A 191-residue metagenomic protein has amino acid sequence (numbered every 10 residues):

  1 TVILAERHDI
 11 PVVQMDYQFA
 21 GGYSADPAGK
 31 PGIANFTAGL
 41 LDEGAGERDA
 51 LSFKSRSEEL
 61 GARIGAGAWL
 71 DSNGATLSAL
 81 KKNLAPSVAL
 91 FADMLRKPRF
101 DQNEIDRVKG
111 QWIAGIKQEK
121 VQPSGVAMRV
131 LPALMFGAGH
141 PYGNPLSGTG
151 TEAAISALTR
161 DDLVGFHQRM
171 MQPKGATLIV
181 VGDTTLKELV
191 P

Functional and structural regions predicted by a protein language model:
T1, G29, E188-P191: Short, intrinsically disordered, charge-balanced linker/junction segments flanking boundaries in proteins
T1-E6, G165-R169: Short, surface-exposed beta-strand/loop micro-motifs that present aromatic residues
I3-A5, D9-D42, R48-R96, K109 (+3 more regions): M16 family metallopeptidases and their MPP-like homologs
S57-R63, A157-F166: Short amphipathic beta-strand starts and helix->beta connectors
K97-F100, I105, L158-R160: Peptidyl-prolyl cis-trans isomerase
S124, R160-P191: Non-catalytic, conformational "gating/processing" segments within enzyme and secreted inhibitor domains
